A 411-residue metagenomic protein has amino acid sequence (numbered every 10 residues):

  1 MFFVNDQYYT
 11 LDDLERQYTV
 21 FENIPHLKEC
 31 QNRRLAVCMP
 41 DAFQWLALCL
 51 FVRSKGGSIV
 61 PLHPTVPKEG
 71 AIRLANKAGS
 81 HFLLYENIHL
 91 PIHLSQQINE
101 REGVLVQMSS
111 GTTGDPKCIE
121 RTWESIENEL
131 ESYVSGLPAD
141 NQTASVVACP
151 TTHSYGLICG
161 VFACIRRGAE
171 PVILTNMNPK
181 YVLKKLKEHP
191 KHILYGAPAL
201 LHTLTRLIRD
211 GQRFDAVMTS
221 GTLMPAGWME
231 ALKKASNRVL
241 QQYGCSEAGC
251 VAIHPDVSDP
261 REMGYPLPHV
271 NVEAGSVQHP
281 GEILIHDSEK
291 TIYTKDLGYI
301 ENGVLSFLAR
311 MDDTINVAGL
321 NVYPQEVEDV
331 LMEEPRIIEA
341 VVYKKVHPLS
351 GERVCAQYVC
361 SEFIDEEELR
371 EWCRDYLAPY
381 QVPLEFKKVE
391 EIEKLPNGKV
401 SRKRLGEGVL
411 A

Functional and structural regions predicted by a protein language model:
M1, P91-M108, P138-S145: Conserved pre-ATP/AMP-binding loop-to-beta segment of ANL
M1-E29, R121-E124: Conserved AMP-binding/adenylate-forming core of the ANL superfamily
N23-T65, T143, A148-P150, N321: Conserved AMP-binding/adenylate-forming
N76-E86, K117-G136, D140, A144-T203 (+2 more regions): AMP-binding/adenylate-forming
E102-I119, S246-E247: Conserved adenylation A10 loop of the ANL superfamily
T205-D259: Gly/Ser/Thr-rich phosphate-binding loop
L297-Q381, R404: AMP-binding/adenylate-forming catalytic core of the ANL superfamily
L377-K399: AMP-binding/adenylate-forming catalytic domain of the ANL superfamily
